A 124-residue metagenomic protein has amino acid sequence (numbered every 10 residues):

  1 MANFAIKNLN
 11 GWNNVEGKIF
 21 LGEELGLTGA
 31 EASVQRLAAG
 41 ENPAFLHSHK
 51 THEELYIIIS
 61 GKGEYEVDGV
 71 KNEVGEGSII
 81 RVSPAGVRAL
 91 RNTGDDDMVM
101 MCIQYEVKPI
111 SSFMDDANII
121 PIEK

Functional and structural regions predicted by a protein language model:
M1-A30, A39, S111-K124: A short, N-terminal "cap"/entry segment at the start of jelly-roll beta-barrel domains of the cupin/DSBH fold
K18, S33-H49: Conserved short histidine dyad/triad with adjacent acidic residue
E23-E24, A44-H49, R91-T93, S112-F113: Short histidine-centered beta-strand/loop micro-motifs that create catalytic or ligand/metal-coordination sites
S33, E54-I57, V99: Residue-level recognition of specific faces of alpha-helices
N42-P43, E64, I80, P84-L90: Histidine-centered metal-chelating micro-motifs
T51-E53, I57-G63, D68: Glycine- and acidic-residue-biased ligand/ion/polar-headgroup-sensing regions
G69-P84: Short acidic-glycine-tyrosine-enriched beta hairpin
P84-I110: Ligand-binding loop in jelly-roll beta-barrel domains
